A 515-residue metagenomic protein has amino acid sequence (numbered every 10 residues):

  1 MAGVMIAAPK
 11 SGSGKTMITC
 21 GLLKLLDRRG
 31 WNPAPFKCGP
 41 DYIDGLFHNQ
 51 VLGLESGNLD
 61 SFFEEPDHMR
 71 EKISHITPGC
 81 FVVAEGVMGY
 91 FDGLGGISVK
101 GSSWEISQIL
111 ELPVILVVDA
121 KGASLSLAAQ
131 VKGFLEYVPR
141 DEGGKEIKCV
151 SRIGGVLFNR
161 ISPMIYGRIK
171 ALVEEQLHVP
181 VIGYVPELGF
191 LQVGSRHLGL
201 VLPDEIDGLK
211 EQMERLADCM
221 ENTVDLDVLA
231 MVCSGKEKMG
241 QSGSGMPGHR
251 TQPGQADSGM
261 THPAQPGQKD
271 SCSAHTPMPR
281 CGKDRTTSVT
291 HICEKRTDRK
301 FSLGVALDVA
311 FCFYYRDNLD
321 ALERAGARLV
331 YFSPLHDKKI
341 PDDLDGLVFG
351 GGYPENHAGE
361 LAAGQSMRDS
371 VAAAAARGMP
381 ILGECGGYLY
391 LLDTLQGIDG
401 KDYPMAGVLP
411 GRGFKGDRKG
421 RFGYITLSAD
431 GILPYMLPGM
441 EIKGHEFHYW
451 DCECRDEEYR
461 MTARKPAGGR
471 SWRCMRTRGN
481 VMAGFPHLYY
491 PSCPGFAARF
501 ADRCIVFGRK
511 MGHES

Functional and structural regions predicted by a protein language model:
A2-M17, L23-L110, V118-R152, M164-G167: ATP-dependent carboxylate-amine ligase catalytic core
G3, W31-N32, K300-S302, R328 (+1 more regions): Residues that mark the start of a beta-strand
M5, V83-E85, I115-V117, L157 (+2 more regions): Structural motif
L125-G243, H291, K295: Internal gly/pro-rich beta-alpha loop/helix module that stabilizes soluble enzyme cofactors or their anionic handles
P139-C149, S234-D298, K510-H513: Intrinsically disordered, low-complexity terminal tails and inter-domain linkers enriched for S/T/G/P/D/E
E174, L191-G245, D284, R299 (+1 more regions): Amide-donor transfer/coupling interface in amidating biosynthetic enzymes
F301-Q365, D369-A374: Phosphate-binding active sites in nucleotide-utilizing proteins
P354-L433: Cysteine-nucleophile active-site neighborhood
